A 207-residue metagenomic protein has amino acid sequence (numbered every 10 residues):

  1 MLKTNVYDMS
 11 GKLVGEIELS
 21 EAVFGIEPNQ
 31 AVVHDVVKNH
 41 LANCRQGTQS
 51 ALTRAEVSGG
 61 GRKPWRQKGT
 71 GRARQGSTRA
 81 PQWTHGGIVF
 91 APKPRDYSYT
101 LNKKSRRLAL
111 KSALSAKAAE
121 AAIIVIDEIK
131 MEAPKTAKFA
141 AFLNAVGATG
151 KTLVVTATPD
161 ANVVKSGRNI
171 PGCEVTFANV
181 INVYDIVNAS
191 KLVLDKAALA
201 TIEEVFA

Functional and structural regions predicted by a protein language model:
M1-Q46, A91-A207: Extended polybasic, low-complexity segments that bind anionic RNA or targeting/receptor surfaces
A31-K68: A short, flexible low-complexity segment enriched in Lys/Arg and Gly/Pro that occurs in N-terminal basic tails
R54-F90: Glycine/serine-rich anion-binding loops at beta->alpha junctions that coordinate negatively charged ligand groups
